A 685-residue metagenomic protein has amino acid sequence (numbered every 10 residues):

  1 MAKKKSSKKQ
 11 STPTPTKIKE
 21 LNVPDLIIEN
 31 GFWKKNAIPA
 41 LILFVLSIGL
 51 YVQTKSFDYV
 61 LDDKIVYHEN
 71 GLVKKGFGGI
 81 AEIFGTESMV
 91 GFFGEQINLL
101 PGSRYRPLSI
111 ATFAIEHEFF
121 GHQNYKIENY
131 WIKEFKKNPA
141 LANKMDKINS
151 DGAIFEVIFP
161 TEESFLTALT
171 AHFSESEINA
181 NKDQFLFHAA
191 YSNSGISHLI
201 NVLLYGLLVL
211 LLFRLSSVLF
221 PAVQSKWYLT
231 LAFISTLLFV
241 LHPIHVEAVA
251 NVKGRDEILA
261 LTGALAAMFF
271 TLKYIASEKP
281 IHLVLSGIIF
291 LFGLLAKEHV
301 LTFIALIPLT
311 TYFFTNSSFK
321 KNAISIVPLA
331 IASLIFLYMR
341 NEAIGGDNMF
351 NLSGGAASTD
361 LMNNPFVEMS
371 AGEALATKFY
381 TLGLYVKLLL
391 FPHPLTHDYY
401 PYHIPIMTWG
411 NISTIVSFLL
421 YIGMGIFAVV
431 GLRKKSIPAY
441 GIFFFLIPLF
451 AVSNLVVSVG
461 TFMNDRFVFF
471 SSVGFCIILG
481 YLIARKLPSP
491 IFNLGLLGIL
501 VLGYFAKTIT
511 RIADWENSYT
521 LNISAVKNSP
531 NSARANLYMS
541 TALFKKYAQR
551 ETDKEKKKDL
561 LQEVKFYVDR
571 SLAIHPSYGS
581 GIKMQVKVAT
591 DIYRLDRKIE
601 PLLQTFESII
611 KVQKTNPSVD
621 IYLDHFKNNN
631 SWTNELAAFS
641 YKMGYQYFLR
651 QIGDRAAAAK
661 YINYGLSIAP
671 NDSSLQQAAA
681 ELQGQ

Functional and structural regions predicted by a protein language model:
A2-A140, I158, E162, L166 (+5 more regions): Polytopic membrane enzymes that build or remodel cell-surface glycoconjugates and lipids
L537-Y538, S580-V586, S618-H625, A638-K642 (+1 more regions): Alpha-solenoid helical repeat scaffolds
T541, K587, Y645-Y647, E681: Residue-level recognition of tetratricopeptide repeat
K545, D591, L649-R650, E681-Q685: Register position in tetratricopeptide repeats
T633-Y641, R655: Generic helix N-cap/helix-start motif at coil->alpha-helix transitions
